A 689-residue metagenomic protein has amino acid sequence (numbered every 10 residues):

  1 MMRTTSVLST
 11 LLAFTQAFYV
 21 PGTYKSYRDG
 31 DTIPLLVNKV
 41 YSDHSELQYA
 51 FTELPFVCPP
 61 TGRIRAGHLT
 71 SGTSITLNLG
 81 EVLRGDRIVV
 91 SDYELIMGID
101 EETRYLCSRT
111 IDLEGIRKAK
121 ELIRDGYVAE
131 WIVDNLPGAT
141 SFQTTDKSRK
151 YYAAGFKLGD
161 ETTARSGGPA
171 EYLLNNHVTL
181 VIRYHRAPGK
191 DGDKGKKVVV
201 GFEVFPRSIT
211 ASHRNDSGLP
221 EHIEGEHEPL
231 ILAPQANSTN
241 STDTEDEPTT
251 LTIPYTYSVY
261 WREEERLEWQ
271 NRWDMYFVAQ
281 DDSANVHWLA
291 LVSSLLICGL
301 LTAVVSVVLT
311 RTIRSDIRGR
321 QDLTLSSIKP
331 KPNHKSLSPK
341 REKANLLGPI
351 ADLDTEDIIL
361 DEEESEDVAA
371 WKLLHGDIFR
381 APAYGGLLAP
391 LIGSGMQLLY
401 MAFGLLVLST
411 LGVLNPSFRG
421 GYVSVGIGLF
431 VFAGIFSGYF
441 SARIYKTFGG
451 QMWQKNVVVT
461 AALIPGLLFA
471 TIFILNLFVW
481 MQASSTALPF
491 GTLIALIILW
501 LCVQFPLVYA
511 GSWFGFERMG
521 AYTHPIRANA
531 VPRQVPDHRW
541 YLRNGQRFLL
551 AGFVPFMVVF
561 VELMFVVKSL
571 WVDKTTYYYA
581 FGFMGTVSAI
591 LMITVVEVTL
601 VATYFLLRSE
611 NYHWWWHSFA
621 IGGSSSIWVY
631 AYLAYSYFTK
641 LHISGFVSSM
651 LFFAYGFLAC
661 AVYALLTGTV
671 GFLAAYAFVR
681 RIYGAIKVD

Functional and structural regions predicted by a protein language model:
R3, A13-L295: Soluble extramembrane domains flanking the early transmembrane region of eukaryotic membrane proteins
K25, D29, G319-N333, Y522-D537 (+4 more regions): Cytosolic juxtamembrane regulatory segments of membrane proteins
D274-W480: Hydrophobic alpha-helical transmembrane segments corresponding to the first two to three helices of multi-pass helical
S283-W288, M396-A462, G466-I498, V559-G585 (+3 more regions): Membrane-lumen (extracellular) interface motif
H287-S306, L499-P506, A589-I590, T594-E597 (+1 more regions): Single-pass alpha-helical transmembrane segments
T302-R320, F505-T523, T594-R608, L666-A685: Transmembrane-helix exit/juxtamembrane "anchor" motif
L374-G393, F490-I497, A528-P555, T576-V587: Membrane-water interface at loop-to-transmembrane-helix junctions
A483, E517-M519, I526, R539-L542 (+4 more regions): Hard-cation-handling environments
